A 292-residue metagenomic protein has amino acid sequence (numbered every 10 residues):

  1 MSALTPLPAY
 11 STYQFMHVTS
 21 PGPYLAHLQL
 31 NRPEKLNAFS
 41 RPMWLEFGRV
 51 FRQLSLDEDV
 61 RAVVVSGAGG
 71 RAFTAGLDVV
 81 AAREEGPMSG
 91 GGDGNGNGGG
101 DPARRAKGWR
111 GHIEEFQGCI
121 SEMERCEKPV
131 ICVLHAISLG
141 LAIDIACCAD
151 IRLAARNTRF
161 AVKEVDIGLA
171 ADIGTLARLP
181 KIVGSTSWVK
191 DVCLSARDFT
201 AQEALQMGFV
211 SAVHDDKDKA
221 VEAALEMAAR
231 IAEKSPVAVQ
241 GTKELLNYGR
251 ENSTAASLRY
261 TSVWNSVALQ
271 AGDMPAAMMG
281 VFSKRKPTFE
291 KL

Functional and structural regions predicted by a protein language model:
M1-S66: Conserved CoA-thioester-binding segment of acyl-CoA-metabolizing enzymes
G67-E122, S138, G168, S253: Glycine- (often His-adjacent) and acidic-residue-rich active-site loop that binds/positions the CoA thioester
F116, L176, T186-V189, A228 (+3 more regions): A general structural signal for well-ordered alpha-helical segments in protein cores
C119-E127, V133-C193, A223-M227: CoA-thioester-processing core
G140, A196-E203: Acidic, divalent-metal-coordinating active-site segment for phosphoryl/phosphodiester hydrolysis, typified by short
L153-T158, V210-R259, V267-G272, T288-K291: C-terminal long alpha-helix characteristic of the crotonase
